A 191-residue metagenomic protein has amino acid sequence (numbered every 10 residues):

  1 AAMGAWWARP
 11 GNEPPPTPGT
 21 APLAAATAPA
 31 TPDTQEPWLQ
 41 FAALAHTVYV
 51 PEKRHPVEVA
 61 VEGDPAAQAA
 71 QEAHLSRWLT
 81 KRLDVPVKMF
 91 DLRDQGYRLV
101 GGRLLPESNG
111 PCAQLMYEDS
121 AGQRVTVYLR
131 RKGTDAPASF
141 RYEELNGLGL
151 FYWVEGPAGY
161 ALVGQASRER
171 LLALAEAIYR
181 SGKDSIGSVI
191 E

Functional and structural regions predicted by a protein language model:
A1: Active-site-proximal cofactor/substrate-binding loop regions of enzyme domains
G4-S108, C112: Juxtamembrane extracytoplasmic segments of single-/few-pass membrane proteins
F41, H46-Y49, Y97, Y117 (+3 more regions): Aromatic side chains
A67, H74, D84, L92 (+3 more regions): Amphipathic, alpha-helical segments enriched in basic
Q95, P111-A113, Q123, G149 (+1 more regions): Envelope-exposed proteins and targeting segments
G101, L129, G164: Pocket-edge structural micro-motifs
C112-K132: A short acidic-to-branched-hydrophobic micro-motif
E118-A121, T134-E191: A short, solvent-exposed beta-edge/loop patch
